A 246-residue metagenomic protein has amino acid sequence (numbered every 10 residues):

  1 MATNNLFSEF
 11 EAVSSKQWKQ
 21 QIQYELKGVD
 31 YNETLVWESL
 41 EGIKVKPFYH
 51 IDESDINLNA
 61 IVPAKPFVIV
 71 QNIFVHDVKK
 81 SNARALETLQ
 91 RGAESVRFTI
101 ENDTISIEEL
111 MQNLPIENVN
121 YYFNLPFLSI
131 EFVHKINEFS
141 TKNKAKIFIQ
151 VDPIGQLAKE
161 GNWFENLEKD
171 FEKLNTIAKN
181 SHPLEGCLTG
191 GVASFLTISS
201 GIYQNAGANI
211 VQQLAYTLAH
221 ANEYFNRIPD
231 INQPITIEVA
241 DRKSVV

Functional and structural regions predicted by a protein language model:
M1-R242: Catalytic alpha/beta active-site cores
V245-V246: A short, hydrophobic C-terminal helix/tail in secreted or cell-surface proteins
